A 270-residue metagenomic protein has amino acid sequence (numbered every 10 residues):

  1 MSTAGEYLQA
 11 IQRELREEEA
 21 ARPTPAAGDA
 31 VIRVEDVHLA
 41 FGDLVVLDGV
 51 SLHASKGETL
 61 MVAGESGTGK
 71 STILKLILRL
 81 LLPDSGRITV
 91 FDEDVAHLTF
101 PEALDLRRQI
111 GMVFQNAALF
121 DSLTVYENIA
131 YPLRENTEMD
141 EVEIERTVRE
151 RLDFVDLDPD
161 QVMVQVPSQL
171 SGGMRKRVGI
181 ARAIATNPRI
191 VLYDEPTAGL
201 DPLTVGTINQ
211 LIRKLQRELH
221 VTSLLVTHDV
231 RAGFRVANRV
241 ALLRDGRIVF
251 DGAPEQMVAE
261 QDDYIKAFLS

Functional and structural regions predicted by a protein language model:
L78: Helix-to-loop junction immediately C-terminal to a conserved catalytic motif
G86-D94, L106: Conserved ABC transporter NBD signature motif
E93-D94, V142-Q161: Conserved ABC ATPase "signature" region
V166-L170, M174: Conserved ABC ATPase signature
N187: Conserved catalytic motifs of ABC-family nucleotide-binding domains
V191-D194: Catalytic Walker B motif of ABC-type/P-loop ATPase nucleotide-binding domains
